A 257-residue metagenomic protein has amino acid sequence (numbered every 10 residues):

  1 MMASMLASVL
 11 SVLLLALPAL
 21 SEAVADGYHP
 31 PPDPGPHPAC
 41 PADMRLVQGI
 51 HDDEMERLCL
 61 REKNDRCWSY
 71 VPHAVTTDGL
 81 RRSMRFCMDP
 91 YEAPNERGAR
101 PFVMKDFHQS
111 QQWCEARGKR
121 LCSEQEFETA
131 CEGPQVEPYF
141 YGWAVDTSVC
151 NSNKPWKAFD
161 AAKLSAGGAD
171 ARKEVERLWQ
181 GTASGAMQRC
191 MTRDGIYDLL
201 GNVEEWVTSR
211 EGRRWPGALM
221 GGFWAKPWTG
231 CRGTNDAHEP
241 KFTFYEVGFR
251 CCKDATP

Functional and structural regions predicted by a protein language model:
M1-V9: Bacterial N-terminal signal peptides that target proteins for export
A7, S83-M84, M220-G221: Short hydrophobic/aromatic-rich motifs at helix boundaries and adjacent loops
L10-G118, P134-V136, G142-A144, N151-W156 (+2 more regions): Short, compositionally biased
E96-R100, A225, P240: A generic structural signal for short coil/turn motifs at secondary-structure boundaries
F107-A116, R120-N235: Functional-site microenvironments in short loops/helix caps that host divalent-cation chemistry
S123, F244-V247: C-terminal or late-domain output modules
A237-T243: Short proline/glycine-enriched turn/loop segments at secondary-structure junctions
